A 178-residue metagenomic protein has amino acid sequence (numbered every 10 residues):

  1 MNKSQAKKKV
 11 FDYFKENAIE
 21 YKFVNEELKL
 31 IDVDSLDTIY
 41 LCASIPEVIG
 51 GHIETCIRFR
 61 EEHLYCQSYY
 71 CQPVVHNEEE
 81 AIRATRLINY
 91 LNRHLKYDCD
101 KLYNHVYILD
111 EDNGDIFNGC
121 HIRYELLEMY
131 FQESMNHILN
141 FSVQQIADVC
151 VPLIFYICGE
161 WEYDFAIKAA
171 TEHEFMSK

Functional and structural regions predicted by a protein language model:
M1-F59: Charge-rich, low-complexity N-terminal segments
L36-Y40, E61-Y65, N113-F117: A generic structural signal for beta-strand entry/edge sites
I45-I49, Q72, I122-Y124: Beta-strand elements of well-folded, non-transmembrane domains
G51-V74: A short acidic-to-branched-hydrophobic micro-motif
Q67-D115, G119: Short, internal acidic amphipathic alpha-helical interface segments that mediate docking to partner proteins
E125-L139: A short acidic/glycine-rich loop-to-helix N-cap element
N136-I157: A conserved amphipathic terminal alpha-helix motif
I154-K178: Short, highly charged C-terminal tails/helix-capping segments
